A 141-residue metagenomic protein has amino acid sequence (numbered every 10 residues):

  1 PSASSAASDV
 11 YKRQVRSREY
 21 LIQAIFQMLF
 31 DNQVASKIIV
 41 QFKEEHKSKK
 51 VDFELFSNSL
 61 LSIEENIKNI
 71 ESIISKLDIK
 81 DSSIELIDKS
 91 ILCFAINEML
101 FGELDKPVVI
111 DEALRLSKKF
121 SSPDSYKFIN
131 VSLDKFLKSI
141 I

Functional and structural regions predicted by a protein language model:
P1-Y11: Single conserved hydrophobic/aromatic residue that forms the stacking wall/gate of nucleotide- or nucleobase-binding
R18, K49-F101: Conserved AdoMet
R18-L29: Short terminal alpha-helical segments
I22, I39-E44, S57, S75 (+2 more regions): Amphipathic alpha-helical segments within well-ordered protein domains
M28-Q33, K68, F101-G102, K138: Alpha-helix capping and inter-helical loop/turn segments
V34-V40, I70-S75, I110-D111, I141: Amphipathic alpha-helical scaffolding segments comprising HEAT/armadillo-like alpha-solenoid repeats
E44-S48, K80, K119: Solenoid-like repeat scaffolds
I87-S90, L100-I141: C-terminal non-catalytic interaction appendages of large macromolecular assemblies
